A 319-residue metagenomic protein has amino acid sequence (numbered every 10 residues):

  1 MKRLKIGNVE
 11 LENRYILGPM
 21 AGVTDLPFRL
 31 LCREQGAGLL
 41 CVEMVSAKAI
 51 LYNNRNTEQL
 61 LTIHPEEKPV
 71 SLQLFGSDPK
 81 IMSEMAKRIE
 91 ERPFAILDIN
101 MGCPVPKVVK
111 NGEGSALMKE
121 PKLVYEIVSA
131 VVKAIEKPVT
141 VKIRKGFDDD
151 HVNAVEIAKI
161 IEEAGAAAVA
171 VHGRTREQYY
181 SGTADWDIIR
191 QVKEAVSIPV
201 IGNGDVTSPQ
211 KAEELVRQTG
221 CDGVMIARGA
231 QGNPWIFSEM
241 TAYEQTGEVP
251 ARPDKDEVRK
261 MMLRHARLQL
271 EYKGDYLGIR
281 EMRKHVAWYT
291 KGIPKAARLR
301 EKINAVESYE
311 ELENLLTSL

Functional and structural regions predicted by a protein language model:
M1-R3, L11, Y15, A21 (+6 more regions): Alpha/beta catalytic cores of nucleotide-metabolism and tRNA/nucleoside-modifying enzymes
K2-K5, M20-A95: Glycine-rich, positively charged N-terminal anion/phosphate-binding segment
L4-I16, K48-V70, C103, K107-N111 (+2 more regions): N-terminal small/glycine-rich loop or linker at the start of catalytic domains across soluble metabolic enzymes
Y15-P19, L40-V42, V70-L74, L97 (+4 more regions): Hydrophobic faces of well-ordered beta-strands that scaffold small-molecule active sites in alpha/beta enzyme cores
M20, V45-A47, F75-S77, G102-P104 (+4 more regions): Active-site beta-loop-alpha junctions enriched in small/polar residues
L51-N56, V109-G112, V152-N153, S181-A184 (+2 more regions): Short secondary-structure transition/capping segments
S83-E113, K122-I198: Alpha/beta enzyme core
M118: Aromatic- and acidic-residue-enriched carbohydrate-binding clefts of CAZyme catalytic domains
